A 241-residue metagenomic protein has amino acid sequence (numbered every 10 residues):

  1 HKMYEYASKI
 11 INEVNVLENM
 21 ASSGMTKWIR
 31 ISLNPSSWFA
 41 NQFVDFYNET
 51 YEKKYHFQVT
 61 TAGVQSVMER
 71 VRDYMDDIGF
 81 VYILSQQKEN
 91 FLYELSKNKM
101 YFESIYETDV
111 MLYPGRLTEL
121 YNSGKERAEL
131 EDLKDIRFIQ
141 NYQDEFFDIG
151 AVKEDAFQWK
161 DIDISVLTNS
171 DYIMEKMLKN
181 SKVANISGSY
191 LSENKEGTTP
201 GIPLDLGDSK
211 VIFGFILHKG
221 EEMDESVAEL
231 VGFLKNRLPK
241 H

Functional and structural regions predicted by a protein language model:
H1-E13: Basic, amphipathic "hinge/linker" alpha-helix immediately C-terminal to the N-terminal HTH DNA-binding motif
V16, M20, G24-E69: N-terminal winged-helix
W28-N34, G79, I139, I216: Short, well-ordered beta-strand segments
A40-F43, K88, Y121-W159, D224 (+1 more regions): Secondary-structure junction motif
R72-M75, Y82, Q143-G201: Hydrophobic hinge/microswitch elements
E94-F138: Flexible hinge/capping segments at coil-to-helix
L95-E103, T108, Y172-E222: Beta-alpha-beta core module
Y121-S123, I212, I216-H241: Extended ligand-binding regions for polar small-molecule ligands
